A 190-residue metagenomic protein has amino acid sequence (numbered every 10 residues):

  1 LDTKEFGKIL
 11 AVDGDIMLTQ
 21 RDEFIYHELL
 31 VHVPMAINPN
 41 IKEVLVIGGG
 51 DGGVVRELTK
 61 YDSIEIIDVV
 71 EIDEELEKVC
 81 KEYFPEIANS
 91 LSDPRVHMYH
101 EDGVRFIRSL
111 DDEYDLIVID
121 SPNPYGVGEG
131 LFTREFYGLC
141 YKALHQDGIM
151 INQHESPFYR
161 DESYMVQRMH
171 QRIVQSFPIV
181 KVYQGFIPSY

Functional and structural regions predicted by a protein language model:
L1-I9: N-terminal auxiliary segments of SAM/dcSAM-dependent transferases
E5, E74, G103, G185-I187: Residues that form or immediately flank small-molecule/cofactor binding pockets and catalytic motifs
F6, I16-M17: Active-site/binding-pocket entry motifs
I9-L10, H27: A short glycine/small-residue-enriched secondary-structure motif
V12-G14: Short strand-turn-strand beta-turns centered on an Asx-Gly dipeptide
T19-I151, Y159-V166, V174: The AdoMet/dcAdoMet-binding core of the Class I SAM-like
Y164, H170-Y190: Class I S-adenosyl-L-methionine
